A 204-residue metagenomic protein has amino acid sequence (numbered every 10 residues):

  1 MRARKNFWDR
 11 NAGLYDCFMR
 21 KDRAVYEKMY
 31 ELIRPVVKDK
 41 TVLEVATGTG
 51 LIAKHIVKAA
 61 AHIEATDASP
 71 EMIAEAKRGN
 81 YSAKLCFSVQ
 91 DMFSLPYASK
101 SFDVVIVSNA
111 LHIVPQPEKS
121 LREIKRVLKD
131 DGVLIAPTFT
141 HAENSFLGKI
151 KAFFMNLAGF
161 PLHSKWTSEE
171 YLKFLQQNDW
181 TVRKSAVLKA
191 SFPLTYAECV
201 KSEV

Functional and structural regions predicted by a protein language model:
M1-V37, L51, H55, E75 (+6 more regions): Conserved class I S-adenosyl-L-methionine
R2, F18-D22, I135-N178, V182-P193: C-terminal alpha-helical "lid/dimerization" subdomain adjacent to the S-adenosyl-L-methionine
L43-S94: Class I SAM-dependent methyltransferase SAM/SAH-binding core
I63, L134-I135: A short hydrophobic/small-residue beta-strand
F93-V104: A short acidic, Gly/Pro-enriched loop at the edge of an enzyme's catalytic core that lines a small-molecule cofactor
V104-Q116: A short SAM/SAH-binding and catalytic strip from SAM-dependent methyltransferases
E118-D130: A short glycine-rich, Lys/Arg-flanked "PGG" loop and its adjoining helix->strand segment in the class I
A197-V204: C-terminal lobe and adjacent flexible extensions of AdoMet/dcAdoMet transferase-like proteins
